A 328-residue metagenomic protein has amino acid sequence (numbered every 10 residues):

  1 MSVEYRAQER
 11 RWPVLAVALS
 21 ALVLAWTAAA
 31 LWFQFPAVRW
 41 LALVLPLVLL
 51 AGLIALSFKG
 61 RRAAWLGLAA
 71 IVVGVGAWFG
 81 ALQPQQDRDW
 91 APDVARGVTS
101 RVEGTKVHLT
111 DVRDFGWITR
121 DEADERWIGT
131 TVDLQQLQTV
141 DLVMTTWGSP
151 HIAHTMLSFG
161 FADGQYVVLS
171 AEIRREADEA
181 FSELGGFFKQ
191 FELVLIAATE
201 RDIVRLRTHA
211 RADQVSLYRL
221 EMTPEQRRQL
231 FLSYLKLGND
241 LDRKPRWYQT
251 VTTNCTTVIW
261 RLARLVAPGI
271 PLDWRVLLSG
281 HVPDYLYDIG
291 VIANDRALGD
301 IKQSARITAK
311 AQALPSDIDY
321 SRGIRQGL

Functional and structural regions predicted by a protein language model:
Y5-S57, K236-L328: Activation targets extended, charge/polar-rich intrinsically disordered C-terminal tails
R61-P84: Internal/C-terminal transmembrane anchor helices
G67-V72, D93-G97, V112-I128: Juxtamembrane/interfacial segments around transmembrane helices
P84-E103: Alpha-helical transmembrane signal-anchor/signal-peptide segments
V102-T105, G160-G164, M222-R227: A short, structured loop/turn motif at beta-sheet edges
T105-K106, T110-V112: Juxtamembrane extramembrane loops of integral membrane proteins
V107, I118-V215: Glycine-rich catalytic cores of cysteine/serine-nucleophile enzymes that process amide/ester linkages in cell-envelope
F188-L265, P271: Soluble catalytic domains of enzymes that build or remodel membrane lipids, polysaccharides, and related
